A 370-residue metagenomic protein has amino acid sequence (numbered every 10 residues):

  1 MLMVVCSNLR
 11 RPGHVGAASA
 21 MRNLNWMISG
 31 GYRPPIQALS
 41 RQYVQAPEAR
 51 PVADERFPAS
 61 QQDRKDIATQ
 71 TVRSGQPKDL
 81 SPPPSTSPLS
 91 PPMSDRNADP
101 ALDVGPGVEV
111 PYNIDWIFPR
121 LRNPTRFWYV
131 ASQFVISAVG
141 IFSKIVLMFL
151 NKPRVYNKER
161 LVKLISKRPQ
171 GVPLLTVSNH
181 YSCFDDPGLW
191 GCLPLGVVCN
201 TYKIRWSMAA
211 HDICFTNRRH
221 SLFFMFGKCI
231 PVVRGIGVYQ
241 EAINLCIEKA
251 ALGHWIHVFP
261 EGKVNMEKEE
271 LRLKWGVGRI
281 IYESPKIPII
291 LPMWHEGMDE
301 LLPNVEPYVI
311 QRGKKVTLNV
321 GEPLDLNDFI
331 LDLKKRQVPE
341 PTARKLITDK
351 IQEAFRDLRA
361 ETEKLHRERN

Functional and structural regions predicted by a protein language model:
L2-L121, F127, Q240-N370: Non-catalytic C-terminal accessory region of glycerolipid acyltransferases and related lyso-lipid remodeling enzymes
N8, F127-K152, V197-V198, T216-G227 (+1 more regions): Alpha-helical membrane-targeting segments
F118-P124, K167-G237: Catalytic core of membrane glycerolipid acyltransferases/transacylases, capturing the structured, soluble-facing
A131-S132, M148-V155, V232-G237, E267-K268: Short, flexible loop segments at the rims of nucleotide/cofactor-binding pockets, characterized by
L147-P173: A short, well-structured juxtamembrane/interface segment
R154, K158, I213, I236-Q240 (+1 more regions): A conditional alpha-helix N-cap/helix-loop micro-motif detector
V155, S207, C229-P231, I290 (+1 more regions): Conserved beta-strand scaffold positions in the cores of enzyme catalytic domains, especially in NTP/NDP-utilizing
E159, H211, V233-I236, W294 (+1 more regions): Residues at the C-termini of beta-strands that transition into short coil/loop
